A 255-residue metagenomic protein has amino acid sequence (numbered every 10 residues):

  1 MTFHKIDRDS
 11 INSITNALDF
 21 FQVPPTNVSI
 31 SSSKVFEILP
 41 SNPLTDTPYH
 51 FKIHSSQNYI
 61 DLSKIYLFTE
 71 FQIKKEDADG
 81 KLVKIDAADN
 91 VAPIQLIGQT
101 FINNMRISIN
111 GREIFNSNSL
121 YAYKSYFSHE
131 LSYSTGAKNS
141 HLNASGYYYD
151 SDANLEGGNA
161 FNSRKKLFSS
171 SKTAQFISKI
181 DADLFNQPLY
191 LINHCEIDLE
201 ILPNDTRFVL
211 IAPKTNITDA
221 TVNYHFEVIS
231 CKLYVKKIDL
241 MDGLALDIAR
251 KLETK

Functional and structural regions predicted by a protein language model:
M1-K255: Short, low-complexity Pro/Thr/Gly
